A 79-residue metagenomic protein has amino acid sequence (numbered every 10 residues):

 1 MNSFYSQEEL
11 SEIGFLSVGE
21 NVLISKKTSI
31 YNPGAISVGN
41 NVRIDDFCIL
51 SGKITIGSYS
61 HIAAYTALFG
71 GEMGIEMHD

Functional and structural regions predicted by a protein language model:
M1-D79: Domain-scale signature associated with acetyltransferase and cell-envelope carbohydrate enzymes
